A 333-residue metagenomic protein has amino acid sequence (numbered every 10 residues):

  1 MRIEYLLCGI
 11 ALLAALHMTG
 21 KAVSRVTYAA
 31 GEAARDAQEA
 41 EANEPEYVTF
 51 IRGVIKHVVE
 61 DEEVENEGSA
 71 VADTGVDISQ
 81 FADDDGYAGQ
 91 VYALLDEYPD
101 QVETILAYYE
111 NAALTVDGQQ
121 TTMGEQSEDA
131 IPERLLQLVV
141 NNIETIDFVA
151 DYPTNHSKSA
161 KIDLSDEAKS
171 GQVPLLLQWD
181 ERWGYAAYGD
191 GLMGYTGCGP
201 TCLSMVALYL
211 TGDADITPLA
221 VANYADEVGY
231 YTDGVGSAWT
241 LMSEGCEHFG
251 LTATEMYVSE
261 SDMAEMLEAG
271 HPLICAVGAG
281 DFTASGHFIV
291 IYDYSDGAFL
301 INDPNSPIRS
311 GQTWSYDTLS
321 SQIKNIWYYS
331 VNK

Functional and structural regions predicted by a protein language model:
M1-I10: N-terminal Sec-pathway targeting helices
L7-C8, A186, D190, G234 (+1 more regions): Generic detector of short alpha-helix boundary/capping microenvironments and adjacent low-complexity segments
A11, G194-G199, G234, A238 (+1 more regions): Generic, well-ordered alpha-helical segments
A15-E227: Active-site-adjacent structural segments surrounding the nucleophilic cysteine of cysteine proteases and isopeptidases
G20-E39, N43, E63-L94, L106 (+3 more regions): Conserved active-site-adjacent core of cysteine acyl-enzyme catalytic domains
